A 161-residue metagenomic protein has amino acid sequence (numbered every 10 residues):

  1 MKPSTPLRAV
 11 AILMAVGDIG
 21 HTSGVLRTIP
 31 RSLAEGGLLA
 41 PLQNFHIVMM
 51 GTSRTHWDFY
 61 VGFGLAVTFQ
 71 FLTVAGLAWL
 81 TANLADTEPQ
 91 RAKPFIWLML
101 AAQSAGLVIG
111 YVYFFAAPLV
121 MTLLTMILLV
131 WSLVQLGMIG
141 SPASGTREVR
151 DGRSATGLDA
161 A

Functional and structural regions predicted by a protein language model:
L7-S32: N-terminal signal-anchor transmembrane alpha helix
P30-L42, E88: Juxtamembrane non-transmembrane "cap" segments at the membrane-aqueous interface of multi-pass membrane proteins
N44-Y60: Juxtamembrane membrane-water interface segments that cap and precede transmembrane helices
G62-M99: Mid-chain, well-packed structural core segment of small domains
N83-L84, V134-E148: Membrane-interface capping segments at transmembrane-helix boundaries
T87-T125: Hydrophobic alpha-helical transmembrane segments of integral membrane proteins
L124-L136: Alpha-helical transmembrane segments and their membrane-interface exit regions
P142-A161: Short, intrinsically disordered terminal tails adjacent to the first/last structured region
